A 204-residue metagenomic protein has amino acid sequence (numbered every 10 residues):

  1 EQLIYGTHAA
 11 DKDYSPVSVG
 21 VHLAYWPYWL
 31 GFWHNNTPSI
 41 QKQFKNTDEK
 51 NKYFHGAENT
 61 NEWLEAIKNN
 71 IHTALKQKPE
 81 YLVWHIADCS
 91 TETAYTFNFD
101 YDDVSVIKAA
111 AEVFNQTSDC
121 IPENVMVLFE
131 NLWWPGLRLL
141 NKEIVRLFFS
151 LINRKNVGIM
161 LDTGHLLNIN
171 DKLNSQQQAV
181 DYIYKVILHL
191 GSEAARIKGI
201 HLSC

Functional and structural regions predicted by a protein language model:
E1, W63-T73, V180-L190: Short, acidic/polar
E1-N69: N-terminal pre-domain/capping segments
E1-T7, V17-Y25, L82-W84, V127-F129 (+2 more regions): Hydrophobic faces of well-ordered beta-strands that scaffold small-molecule active sites in alpha/beta enzyme cores
Q2, Q41-Q43, Q77, Q116 (+1 more regions): Residue-identity detector for glutamine
W26-Y28, N51-K52, C89-T93, G164-N168: Conserved radical SAM core fold
G31-S39, E92-D102, L137, D171-A179: Short, flexible/disordered intra-domain loops and linkers
K52-G158: Active-site acidic/histidine proton-transfer and metal-coordination neighborhood in alpha/beta enzyme cores
C120-C204: Acidic/histidine-rich catalytic cores of soluble enzymes
